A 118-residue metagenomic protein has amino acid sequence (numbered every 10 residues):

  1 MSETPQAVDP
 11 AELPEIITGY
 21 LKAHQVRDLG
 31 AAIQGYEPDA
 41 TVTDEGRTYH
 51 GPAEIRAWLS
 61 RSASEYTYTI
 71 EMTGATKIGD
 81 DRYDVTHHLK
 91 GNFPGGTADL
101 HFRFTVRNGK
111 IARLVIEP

Functional and structural regions predicted by a protein language model:
M1-G30, Q34: Short, low-complexity N-terminal intrinsically disordered segments enriched in polar/charged residues
P14, S60, D84-T86, N108-G109: A structural signal for the main folded, soluble domain(s) of proteins
L29-I33, P38-A75, G79: A solvent-exposed, acidic/Ser-Thr-rich amphipathic alpha-helical stretch
Y68-E71, G96-H101: Short, surface-exposed coil-to-beta transition loops
K77-D81, P94-A98: A generic structural micro-feature
G79-L89: A short hydrophobic beta-strand element
L89-G91, V106: Hydrophobic beta-strand positions in extracellular immunoglobulin-like domains
D99-P118: Short beta-strand edge/turn micro-motifs at domain boundaries
